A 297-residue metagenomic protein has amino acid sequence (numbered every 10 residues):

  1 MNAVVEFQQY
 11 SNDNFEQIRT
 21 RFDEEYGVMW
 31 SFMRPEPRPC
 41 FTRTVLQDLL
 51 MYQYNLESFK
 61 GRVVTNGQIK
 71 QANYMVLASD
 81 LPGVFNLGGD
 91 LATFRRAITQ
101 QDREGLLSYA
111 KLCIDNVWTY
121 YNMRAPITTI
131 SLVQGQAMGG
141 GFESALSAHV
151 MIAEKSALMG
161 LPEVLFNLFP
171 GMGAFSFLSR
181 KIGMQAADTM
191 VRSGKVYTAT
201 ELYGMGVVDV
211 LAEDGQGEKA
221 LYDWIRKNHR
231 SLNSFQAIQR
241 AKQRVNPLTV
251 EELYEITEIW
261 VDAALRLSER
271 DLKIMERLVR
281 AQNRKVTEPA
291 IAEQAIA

Functional and structural regions predicted by a protein language model:
M1-V76: Conserved CoA-thioester-binding segment of acyl-CoA-metabolizing enzymes
T20, S31, P35, N122-I127 (+4 more regions): Crotonase-fold acyl-CoA enzyme core
L49-Q101, D115-I130, S156-A157, E293: A structural preference for short, pocket-lining loop segments at secondary-structure junctions
L77, D90, S144-L146, L202: Hydrophobic/aromatic residues within transmembrane alpha-helices of multi-pass small-molecule transporters
I98-A110: A short acidic, glycine-rich active-site loop that binds or catalyzes chemistry on phosphate/adenosine moieties
L107, I114, G139, V196: Glycine-rich phosphate-binding loop at the start of an alpha helix
D209-L272: C-terminal long alpha-helix characteristic of the crotonase
R270-A297: C-terminal non-catalytic accessory extensions
